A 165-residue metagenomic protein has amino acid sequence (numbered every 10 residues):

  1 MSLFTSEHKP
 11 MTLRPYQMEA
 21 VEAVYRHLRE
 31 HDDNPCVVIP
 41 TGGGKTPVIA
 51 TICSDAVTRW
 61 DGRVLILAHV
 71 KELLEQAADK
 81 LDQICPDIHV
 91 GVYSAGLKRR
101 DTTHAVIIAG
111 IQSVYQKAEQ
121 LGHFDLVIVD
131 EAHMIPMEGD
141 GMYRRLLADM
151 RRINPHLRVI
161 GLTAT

Functional and structural regions predicted by a protein language model:
M1-V38: Conserved pre-motif I regulatory segment
E22, E75, Q116: Alpha-helical elements of the RecA-like P-loop NTPase motor core of helicases
R26, S54-T58, D79, Q83 (+2 more regions): Short, well-ordered alpha-helices that flank and scaffold nucleotide-derived cofactor binding pockets
H31-G43, P47-A77, I153-N154: Conserved SF1/SF2 helicase motif Ia
V37, I66-L67, V92, V159-G161: Structural beta-sheet core signal
K71-G96: Conserved helix-turn-beta segment of the N-terminal RecA-like "Helicase ATP-binding" lobe in SF1/SF2 helicases
G96-I107: Conserved motor-coupling elements within RecA-like helicase/translocase cores
I111-Q112, E119-T165: SF2 helicase catalytic motif II
